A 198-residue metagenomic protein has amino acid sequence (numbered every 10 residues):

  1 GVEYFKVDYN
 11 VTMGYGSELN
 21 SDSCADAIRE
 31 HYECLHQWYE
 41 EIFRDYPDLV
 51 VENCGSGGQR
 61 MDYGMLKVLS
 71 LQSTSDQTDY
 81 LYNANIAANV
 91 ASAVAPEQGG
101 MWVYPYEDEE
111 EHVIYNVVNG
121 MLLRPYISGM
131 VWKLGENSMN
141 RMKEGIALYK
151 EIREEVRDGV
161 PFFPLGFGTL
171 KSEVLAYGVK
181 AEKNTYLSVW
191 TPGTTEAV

Functional and structural regions predicted by a protein language model:
F5-K6, V11, L35-V198: Active-site-proximal substrate-binding groove within the catalytic cores of carbohydrate-active enzymes
V11-H36: Aromatic- and acidic-residue-enriched carbohydrate-binding clefts of CAZyme catalytic domains
